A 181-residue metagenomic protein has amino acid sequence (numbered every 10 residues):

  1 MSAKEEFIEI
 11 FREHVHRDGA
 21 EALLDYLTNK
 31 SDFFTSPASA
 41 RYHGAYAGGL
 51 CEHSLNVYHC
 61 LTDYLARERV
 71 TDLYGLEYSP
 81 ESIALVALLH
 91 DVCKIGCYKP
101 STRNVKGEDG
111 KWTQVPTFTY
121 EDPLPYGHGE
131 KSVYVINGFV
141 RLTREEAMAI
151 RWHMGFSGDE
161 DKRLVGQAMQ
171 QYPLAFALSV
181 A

Functional and structural regions predicted by a protein language model:
M1-G107, W112: Acidic/His-rich, divalent-metal-binding segments that scaffold phosphate/diphosphate chemistry
G44-Y46, L73-A181: Divalent metal-dependent catalytic cores for phosphoryl transfer on phosphate-bearing substrates
